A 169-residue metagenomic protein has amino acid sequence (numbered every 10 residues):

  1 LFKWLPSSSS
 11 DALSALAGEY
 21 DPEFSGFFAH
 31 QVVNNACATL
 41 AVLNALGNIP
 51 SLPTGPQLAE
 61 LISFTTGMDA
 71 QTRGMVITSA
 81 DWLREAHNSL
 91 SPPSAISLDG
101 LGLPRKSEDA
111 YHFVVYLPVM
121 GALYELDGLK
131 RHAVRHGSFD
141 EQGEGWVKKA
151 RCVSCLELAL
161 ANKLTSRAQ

Functional and structural regions predicted by a protein language model:
L1-Q169: Cysteine-dependent deubiquitinase/ubiquitin-like isopeptidase catalytic cores across multiple families
